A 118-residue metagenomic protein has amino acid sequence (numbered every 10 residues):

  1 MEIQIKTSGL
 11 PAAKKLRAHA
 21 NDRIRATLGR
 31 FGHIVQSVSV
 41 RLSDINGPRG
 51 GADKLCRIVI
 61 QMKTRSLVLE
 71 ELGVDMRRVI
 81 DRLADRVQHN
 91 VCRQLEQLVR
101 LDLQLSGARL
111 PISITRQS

Functional and structural regions predicted by a protein language model:
M1-S118: N-terminal, polar/charged subdomain of small-to-medium soluble alpha/beta proteins
